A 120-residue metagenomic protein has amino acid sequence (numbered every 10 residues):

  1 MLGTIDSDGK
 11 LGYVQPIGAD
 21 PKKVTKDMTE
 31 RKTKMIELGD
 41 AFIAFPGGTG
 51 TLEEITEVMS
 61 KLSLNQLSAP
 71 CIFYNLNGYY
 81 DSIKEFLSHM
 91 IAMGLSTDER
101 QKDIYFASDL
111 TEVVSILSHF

Functional and structural regions predicted by a protein language model:
M1-L38, L76-H119: A cross-family phosphate/adenosyl-ligand binding-site feature
T25, A44-P46, Y74: Thr-Gly-centered strand-to-loop micro-motif
G39-G50: A short, small-residue-rich loop immediately preceding and capping a beta-strand
D40, L67-A69, K102: Short glycine-/polar-rich loops that comprise or flank the Walker A/P-loop and associated switch/sensor motifs
G50-E57: Short glycine/serine/threonine-rich phosphate/pyrophosphate-binding segments that cradle anionic phosphate groups
V58-K61, S88-M90: Short, solvent-exposed amphipathic alpha-helical segments in soluble enzyme and RNA/protein-processing domains
K61-A69, L95-S96: Arginine/glycine-rich "motif VI" loop of SF2 helicases in the C-terminal RecA-like domain
A69-N77: Short loop-to-beta-strand entry elements in the cores of soluble alpha/beta enzymes
